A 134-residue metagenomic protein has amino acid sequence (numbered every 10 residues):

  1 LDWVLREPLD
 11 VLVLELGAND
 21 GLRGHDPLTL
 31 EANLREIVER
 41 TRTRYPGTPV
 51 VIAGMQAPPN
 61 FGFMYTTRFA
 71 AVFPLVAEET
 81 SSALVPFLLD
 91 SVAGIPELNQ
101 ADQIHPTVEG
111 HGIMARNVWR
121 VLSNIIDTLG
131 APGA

Functional and structural regions predicted by a protein language model:
L1-A134: Alpha-helical cap/lid subdomain in secreted, periplasmic, or secretory-pathway luminal O-acyl-processing enzymes
